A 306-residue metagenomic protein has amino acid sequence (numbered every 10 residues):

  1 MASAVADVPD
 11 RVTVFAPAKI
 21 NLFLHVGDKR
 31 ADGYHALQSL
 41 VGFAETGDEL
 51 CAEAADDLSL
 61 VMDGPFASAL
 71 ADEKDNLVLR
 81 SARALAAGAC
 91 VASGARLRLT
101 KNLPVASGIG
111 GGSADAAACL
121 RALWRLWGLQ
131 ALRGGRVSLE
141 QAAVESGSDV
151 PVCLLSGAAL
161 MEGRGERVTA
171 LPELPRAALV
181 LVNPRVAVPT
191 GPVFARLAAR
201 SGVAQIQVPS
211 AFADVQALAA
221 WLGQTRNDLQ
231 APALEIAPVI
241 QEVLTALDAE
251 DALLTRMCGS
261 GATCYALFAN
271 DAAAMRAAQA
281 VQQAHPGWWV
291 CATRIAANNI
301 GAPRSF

Functional and structural regions predicted by a protein language model:
A2-S107, R125-L132, L174, N183: ATP-binding N-lobe of GHMP and related small-molecule kinases
V5-D7, G42-F43, V144-E145, P151-L154 (+2 more regions): Solvent-exposed alpha-helices and their adjacent loops that cap or buttress functional pockets in soluble metabolic
L22, L50-A52, V78, G112 (+5 more regions): Residue-level signal for inorganic ion chemistry
G33, S59, G135-S138, T190-G191 (+1 more regions): Short, conserved charged micro-motifs
D56-A69, A142-V144, Q216-R226: Short, basic/glycine-rich phosphate-binding loops at helix/coil junctions that contact nucleotide phosphates
A71, R98-W127, G147-S148, L253-F268: Glycine/serine-rich anion-binding loops at beta->alpha junctions that coordinate negatively charged ligand groups
G94, A116, L120-L160, R164: Contiguous, small/hydrophobic- and glycine-enriched helical/loop subdomains that border and often "cap" functional
L155, A159-L254, A269-M275, Q279-G287 (+1 more regions): Conserved, helical-rich catalytic subdomain that frames metal- and/or nucleotide-binding sites in enzyme alpha/beta
